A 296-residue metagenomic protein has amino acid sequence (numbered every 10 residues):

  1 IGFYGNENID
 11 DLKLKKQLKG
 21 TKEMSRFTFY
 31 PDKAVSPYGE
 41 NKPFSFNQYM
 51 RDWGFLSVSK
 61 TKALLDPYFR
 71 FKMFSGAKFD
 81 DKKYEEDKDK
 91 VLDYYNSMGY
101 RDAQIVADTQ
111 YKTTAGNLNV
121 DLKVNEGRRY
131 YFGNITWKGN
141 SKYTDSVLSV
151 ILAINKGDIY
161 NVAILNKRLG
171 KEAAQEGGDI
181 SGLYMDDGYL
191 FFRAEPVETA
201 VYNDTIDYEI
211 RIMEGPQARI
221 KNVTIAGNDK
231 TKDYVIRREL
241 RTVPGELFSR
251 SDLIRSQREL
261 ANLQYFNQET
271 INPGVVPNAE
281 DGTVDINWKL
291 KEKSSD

Functional and structural regions predicted by a protein language model:
I1-L263, N267-I286, L290, S295: Interaction-mediating elements
